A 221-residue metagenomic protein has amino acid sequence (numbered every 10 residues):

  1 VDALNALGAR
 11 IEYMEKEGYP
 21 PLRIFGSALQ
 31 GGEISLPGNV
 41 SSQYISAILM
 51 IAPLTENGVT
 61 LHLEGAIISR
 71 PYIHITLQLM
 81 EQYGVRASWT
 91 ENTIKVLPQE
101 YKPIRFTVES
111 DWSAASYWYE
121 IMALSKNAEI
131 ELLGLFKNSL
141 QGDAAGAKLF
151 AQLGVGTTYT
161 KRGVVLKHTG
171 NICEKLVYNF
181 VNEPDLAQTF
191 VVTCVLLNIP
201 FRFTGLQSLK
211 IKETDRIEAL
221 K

Functional and structural regions predicted by a protein language model:
V1-K221: Short, structured segments at the rim of ligand-binding sites
